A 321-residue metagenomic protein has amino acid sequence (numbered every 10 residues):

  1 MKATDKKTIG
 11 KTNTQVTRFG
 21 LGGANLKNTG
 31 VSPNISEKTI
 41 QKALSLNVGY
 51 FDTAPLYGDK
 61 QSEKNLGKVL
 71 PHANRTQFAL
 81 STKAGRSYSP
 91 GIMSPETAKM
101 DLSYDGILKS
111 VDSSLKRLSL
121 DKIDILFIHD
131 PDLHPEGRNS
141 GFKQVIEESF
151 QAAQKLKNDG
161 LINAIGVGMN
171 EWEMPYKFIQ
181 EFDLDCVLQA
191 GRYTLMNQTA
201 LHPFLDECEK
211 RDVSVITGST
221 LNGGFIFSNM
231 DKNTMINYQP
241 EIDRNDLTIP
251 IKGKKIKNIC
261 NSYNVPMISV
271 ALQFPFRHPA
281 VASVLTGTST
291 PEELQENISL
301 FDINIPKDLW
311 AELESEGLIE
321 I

Functional and structural regions predicted by a protein language model:
M1-K83: N-terminal binding-site loop/beta-alpha segment at the start of enzyme catalytic domains that lines or forms
A3, P131-I321: Beta/alpha (TIM)-barrel catalytic core signal, keyed to glycine-rich beta->alpha loops juxtaposed to Asp/Glu that bind
I9, L21, F51, L66 (+8 more regions): Conserved, mostly hydrophobic/aromatic
T14-F19, N47-G49, N74-F78, L120-D124 (+4 more regions): Short, well-ordered coil/turn segments that N-cap beta-strands
G23-N34, M93-L108, R138: Active-site mouth loops of central-metabolism enzymes
G30-A43, S103-R117, E171-K177: Short, acidic/polar
A73-D101: Structural motif corresponding to the early beta-alpha repeats
L115-R138: Active-site groove signature of glycoside hydrolases
